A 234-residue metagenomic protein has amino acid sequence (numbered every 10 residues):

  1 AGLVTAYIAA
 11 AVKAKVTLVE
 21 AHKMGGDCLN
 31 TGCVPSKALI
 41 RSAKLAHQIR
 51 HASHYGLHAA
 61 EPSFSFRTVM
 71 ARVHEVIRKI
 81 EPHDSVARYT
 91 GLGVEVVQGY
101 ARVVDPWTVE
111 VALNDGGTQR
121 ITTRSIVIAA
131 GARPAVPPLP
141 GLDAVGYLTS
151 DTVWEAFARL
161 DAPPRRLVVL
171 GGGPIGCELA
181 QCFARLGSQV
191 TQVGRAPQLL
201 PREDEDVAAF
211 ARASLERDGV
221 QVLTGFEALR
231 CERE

Functional and structural regions predicted by a protein language model:
A1-L18, V168, G176-R185: N-terminal Rossmann-like FAD-binding beta1-loop-alpha1 element of flavoenzymes
G2, G93, G171: Conserved G/P- and acidic residue-centered "switch" motifs that form tight phosphate/ATP-binding loops in soluble
Y7-P164, A196-L200, D204-V207, S214-R217 (+1 more regions): Glycine-rich flavin
S150, C177-A180, R212: Hydrophobic, well-ordered secondary-structure segments
R159-R195, L199-E203: Rossmann-like NAD(P)H-binding beta-loop-alpha module
Q221-L223: Conserved SAM-binding strand-loop segment of SAM-dependent methyltransferases
